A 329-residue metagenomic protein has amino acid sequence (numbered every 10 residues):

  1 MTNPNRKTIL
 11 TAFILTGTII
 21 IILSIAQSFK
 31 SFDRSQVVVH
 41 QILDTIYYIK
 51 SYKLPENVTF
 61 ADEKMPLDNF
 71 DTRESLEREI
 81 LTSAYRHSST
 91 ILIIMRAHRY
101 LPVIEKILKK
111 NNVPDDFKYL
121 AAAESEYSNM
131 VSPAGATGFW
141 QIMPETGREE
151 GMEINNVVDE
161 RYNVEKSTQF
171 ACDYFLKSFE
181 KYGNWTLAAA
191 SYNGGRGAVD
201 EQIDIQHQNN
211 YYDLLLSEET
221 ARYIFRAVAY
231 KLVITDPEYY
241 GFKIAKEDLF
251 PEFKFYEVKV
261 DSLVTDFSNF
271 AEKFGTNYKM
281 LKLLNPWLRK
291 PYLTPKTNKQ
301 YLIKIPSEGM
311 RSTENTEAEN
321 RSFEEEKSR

Functional and structural regions predicted by a protein language model:
T2-N112: An acidic, Gly/Ser/Thr/Pro-rich helix-cap/linker signature
R86, T90-L101, K110-V113, S132-W140 (+5 more regions): Solvent-exposed, acidic/flexible segments
V113-S128, A188-G194, K282-L284: Short, functionally critical alpha-helical segments immediately adjacent to catalytic or ligand/cofactor-binding
G135-N156, T168-A171, F175, V199-Q202: Substrate-binding/active-site groove segments that recognize and process beta-1,4-linked N-acetyl-hexosamine
F175-Q202: Catalytic and binding regions of secreted/periplasmic enzymes and modules that target cell-wall glycans
K246-G275, S328-R329: Primarily a LysM-type cell-wall glycan-binding module
F267-P295: LysM (lysin motif) carbohydrate-binding repeats in extracellular/periplasmic proteins that recognize
L284-R321: Extracellular LysM carbohydrate-binding repeats and other cell-envelope/extracellular binding modules
